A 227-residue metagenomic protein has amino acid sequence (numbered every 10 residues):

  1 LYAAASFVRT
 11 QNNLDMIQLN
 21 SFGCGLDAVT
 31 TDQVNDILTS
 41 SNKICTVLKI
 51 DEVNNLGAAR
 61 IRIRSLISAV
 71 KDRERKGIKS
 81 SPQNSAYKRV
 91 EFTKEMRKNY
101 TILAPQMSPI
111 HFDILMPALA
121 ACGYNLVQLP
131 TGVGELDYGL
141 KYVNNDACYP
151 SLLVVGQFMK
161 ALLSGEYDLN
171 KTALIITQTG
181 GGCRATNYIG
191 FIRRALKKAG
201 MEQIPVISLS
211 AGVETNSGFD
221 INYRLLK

Functional and structural regions predicted by a protein language model:
L1-K227: An N-terminal assembly and electron-transfer interface module characteristic of large anaerobic redox and radical
